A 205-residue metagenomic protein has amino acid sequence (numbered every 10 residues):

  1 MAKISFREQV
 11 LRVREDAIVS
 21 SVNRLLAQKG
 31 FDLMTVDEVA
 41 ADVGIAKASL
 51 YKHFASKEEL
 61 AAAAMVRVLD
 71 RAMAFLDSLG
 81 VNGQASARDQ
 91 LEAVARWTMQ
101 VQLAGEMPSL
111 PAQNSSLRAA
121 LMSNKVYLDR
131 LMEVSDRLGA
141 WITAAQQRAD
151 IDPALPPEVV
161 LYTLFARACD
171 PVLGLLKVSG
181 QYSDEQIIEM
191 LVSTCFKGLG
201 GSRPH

Functional and structural regions predicted by a protein language model:
M1-A2, A93-Q100, D136, A140-R148 (+3 more regions): C-terminal peripheral helix-coil segments that are non-catalytic and often amphipathic
M1-K29, L33-D42, E59: Basic, helix-initiating cap at the start of DNA-binding domains
A41, A55-S56, V66: Residue-level detection of the helix-turn-helix DNA-binding "recognition helix"
V43-F54: Short hydrophobic/aromatic patch on the recognition helix
A61-V68: Alpha-helical DNA-contacting segments of helix-turn-helix folds
A63, D77-E106, P157-L164, E185: Hydrophobic alpha-helical connector segments
M99-G139: Short secondary-structure transition hinges
